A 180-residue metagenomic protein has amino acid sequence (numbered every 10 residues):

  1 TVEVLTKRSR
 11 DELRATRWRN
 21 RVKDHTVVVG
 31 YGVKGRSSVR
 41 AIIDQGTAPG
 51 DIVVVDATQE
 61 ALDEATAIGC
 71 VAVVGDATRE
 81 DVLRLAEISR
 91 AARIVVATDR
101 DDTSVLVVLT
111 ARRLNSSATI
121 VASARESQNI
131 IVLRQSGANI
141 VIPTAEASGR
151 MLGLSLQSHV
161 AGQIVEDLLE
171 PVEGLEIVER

Functional and structural regions predicted by a protein language model:
T1-R180: Cytosolic regulatory regions of ion transport systems
